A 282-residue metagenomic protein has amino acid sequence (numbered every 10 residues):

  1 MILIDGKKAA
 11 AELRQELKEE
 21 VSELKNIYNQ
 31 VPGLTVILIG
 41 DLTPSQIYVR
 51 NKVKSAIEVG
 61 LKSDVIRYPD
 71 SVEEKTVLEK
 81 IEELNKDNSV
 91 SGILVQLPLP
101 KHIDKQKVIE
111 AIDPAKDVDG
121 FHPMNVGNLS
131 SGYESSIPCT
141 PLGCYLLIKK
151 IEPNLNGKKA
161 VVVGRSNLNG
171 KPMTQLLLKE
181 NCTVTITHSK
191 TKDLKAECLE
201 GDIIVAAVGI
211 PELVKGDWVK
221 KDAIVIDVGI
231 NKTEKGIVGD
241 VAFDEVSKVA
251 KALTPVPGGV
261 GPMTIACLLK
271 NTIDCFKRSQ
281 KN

Functional and structural regions predicted by a protein language model:
M1-Y28: Positively charged, low-complexity intrinsically disordered leader regions
P32-L34, A160: Conserved hydrophobic helix-helix packing surfaces used for dimerization/oligomerization
L34, A56-D70, V184-I186: Short beta-strand elements in bilobed, periplasmic/extracellular small-molecule ligand-binding domains
I39-V53, S135-I224, T233-D244: Glycine-rich phosphate/diphosphate-binding loop of Rossmann-like nucleotide-binding domains
T76-N88: Short, well-structured alpha-helical segments in soluble
V95-N156, M173: Anion-binding alpha/beta catalytic cores of soluble intermediary-metabolism enzymes, centered on
L97, V208, V228-G229: Glycine-rich, N-terminal phosphate-binding loop of Rossmann-like dinucleotide-binding domains
K105-H122, V126, G229-Q280: Rossmann-fold NAD(P)-binding glycine/threonine-rich loop
